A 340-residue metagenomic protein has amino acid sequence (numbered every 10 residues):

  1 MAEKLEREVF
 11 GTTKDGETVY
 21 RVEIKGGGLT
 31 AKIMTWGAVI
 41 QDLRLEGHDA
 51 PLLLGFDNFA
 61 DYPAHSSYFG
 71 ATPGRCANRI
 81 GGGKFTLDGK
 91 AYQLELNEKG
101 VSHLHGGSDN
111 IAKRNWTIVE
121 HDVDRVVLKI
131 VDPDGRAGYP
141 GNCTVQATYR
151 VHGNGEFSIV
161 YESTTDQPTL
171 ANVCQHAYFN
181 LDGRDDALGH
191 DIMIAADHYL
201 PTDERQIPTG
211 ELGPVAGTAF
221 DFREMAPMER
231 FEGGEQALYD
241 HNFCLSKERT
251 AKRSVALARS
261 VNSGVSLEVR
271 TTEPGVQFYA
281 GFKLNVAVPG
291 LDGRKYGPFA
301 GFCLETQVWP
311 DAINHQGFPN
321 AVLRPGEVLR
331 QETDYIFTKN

Functional and structural regions predicted by a protein language model:
A2-N340: An exposed, glycine/acidic-rich loop-and-rim segment of catalytic or binding clefts
